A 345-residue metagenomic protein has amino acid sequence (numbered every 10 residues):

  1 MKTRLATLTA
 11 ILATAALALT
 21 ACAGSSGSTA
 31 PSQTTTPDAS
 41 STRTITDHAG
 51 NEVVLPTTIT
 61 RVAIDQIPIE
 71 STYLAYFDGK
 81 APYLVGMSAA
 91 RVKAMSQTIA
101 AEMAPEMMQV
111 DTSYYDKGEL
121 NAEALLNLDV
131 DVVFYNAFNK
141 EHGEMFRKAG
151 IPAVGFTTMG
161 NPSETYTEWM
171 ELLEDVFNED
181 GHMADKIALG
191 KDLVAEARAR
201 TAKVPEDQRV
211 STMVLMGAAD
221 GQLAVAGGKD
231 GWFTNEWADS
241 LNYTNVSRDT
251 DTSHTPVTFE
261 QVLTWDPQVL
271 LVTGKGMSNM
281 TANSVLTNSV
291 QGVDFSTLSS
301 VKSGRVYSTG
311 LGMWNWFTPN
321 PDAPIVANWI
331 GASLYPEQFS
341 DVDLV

Functional and structural regions predicted by a protein language model:
K2-L8, A21-L74, G181-L215, S340-V345: Bacterial Sec-exported substrate-binding components of ABC uptake systems
H48-G50, M108-A122, D251-F259: Short helix-initiation/N-cap motifs at beta->coil->alpha
R61-D65, V85-S88, V132-N136, A153-F156 (+4 more regions): Structural recognition of the beta-strand scaffold that forms the well-ordered cores of secreted hydrolase catalytic
E70-N127, V132-F134: A short, structured surface patch at a secondary-structure boundary
H142-Q222, V301, S308-V345: Extracytoplasmic substrate-binding proteins
A226-S253: Alpha-helical, coiled-coil/dimerization segments enriched in small aliphatic residues
R248, H254-L311: A contiguous binding-surface segment within folded domains or other stable secondary-structure elements
